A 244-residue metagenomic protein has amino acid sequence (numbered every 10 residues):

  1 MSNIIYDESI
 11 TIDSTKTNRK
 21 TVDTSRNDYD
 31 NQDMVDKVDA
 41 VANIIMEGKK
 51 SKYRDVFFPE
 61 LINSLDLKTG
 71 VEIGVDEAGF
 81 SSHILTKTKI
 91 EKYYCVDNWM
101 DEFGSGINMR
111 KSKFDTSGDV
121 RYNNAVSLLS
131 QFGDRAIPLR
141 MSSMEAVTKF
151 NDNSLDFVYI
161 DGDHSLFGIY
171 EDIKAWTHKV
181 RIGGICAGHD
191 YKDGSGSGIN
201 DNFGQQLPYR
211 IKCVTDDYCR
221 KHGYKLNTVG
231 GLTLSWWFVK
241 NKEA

Functional and structural regions predicted by a protein language model:
I4-D66: Class I SAM-dependent methyltransferase Rossmann-like catalytic core, especially the SAM/SAH-binding loop
A42, D55-A244: S-adenosylmethionine/decaboxylated-SAM
